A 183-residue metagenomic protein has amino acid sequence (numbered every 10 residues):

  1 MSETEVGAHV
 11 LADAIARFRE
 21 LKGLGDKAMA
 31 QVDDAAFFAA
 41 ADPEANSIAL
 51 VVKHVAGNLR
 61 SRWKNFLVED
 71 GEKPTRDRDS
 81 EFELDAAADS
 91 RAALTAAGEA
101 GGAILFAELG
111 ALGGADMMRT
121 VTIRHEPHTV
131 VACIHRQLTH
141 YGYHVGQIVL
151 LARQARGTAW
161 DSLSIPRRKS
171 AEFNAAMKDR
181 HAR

Functional and structural regions predicted by a protein language model:
M1-R17: Extreme N-terminal tail/first-helix region
V10, L21-L24, L94-A97: Generic hydrophobic secondary-structure packing signal
I15-D26, D34-E81, I123-R183: Short, contiguous alpha-helical
F18, K22, M29, G98 (+1 more regions): Hydrophobic alpha-helical core bundles mediating ligand binding, dimerization, or RNAP-core interactions
V32-A35, L112: Structured helix-beta-strand junction loops
F82-V121, H128-Y143, Q147: Acidic/histidine-rich alpha-helical segments that form the ligand environment of transition-metal centers
